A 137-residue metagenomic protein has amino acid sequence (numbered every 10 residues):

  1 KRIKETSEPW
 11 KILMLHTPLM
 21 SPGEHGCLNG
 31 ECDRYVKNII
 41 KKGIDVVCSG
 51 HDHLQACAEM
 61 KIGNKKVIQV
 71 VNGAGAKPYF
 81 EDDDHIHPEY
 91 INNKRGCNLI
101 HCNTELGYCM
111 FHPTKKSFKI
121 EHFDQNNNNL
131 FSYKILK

Functional and structural regions predicted by a protein language model:
K1-K11, P18-E24, K42-V46, D52-K137: Metal-dependent phosphoesterase/phosphodiesterase active-site architecture
C27-R34: Charged helix-capping and loop-helix junction motifs
R34-K42: Charged, well-ordered internal alpha-helical segments
